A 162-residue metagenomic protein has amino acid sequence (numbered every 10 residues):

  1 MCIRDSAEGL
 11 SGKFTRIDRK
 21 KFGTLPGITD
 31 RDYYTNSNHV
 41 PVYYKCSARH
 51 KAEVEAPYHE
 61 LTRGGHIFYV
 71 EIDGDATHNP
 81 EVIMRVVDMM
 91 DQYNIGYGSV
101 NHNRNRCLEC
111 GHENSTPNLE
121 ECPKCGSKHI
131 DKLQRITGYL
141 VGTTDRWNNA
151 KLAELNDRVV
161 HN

Functional and structural regions predicted by a protein language model:
M1-D5: Conserved small/polar residues in nucleotide/adenosyl-binding loops
A7-R106, L133: Catalytic alpha/beta core of large soluble enzyme barrels
E8-S11, T29, D73-T77, H112-E113 (+3 more regions): Short, glycine-/Ser/Thr-/acidic-enriched flexible segments
K13-F22, N114-E120, V160-N162: Short, charged low-complexity intrinsically disordered segments located at boundaries of structured domains
I95-S99, T116, G142-R146: Intrinsically disordered or highly flexible coil/loop and linker segments, enriched in small and charged/polar residues
V100-N103, S115-N118, G126: Short metal-coordination and nucleic-acid-contact micro-motifs, chiefly zinc-binding Cys/His arrays
C107-C110, C122-C125: Short cysteine-rich clusters marking metal-coordination/redox-active sites
L119-E120, G126-N162: Long insertion/accessory domains within large nucleic-acid-processing enzymes
